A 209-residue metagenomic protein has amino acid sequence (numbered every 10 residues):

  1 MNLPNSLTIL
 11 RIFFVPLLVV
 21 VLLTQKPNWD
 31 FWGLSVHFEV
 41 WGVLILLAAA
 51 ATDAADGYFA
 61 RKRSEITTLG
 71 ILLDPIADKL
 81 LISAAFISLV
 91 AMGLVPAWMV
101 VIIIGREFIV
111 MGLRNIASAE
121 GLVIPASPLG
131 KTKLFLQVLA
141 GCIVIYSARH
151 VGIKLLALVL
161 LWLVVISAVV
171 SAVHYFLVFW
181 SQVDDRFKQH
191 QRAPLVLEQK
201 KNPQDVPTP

Functional and structural regions predicted by a protein language model:
M1-P209: Alpha-helical transmembrane bundles and membrane-interface segments of multipass inner-membrane proteins
